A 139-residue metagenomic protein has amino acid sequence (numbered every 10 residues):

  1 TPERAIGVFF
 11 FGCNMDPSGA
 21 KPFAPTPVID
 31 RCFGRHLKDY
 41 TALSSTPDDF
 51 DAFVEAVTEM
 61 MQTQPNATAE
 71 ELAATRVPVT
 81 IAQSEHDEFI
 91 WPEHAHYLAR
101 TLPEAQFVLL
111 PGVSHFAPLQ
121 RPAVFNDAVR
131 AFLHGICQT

Functional and structural regions predicted by a protein language model:
E3-D39: Flexible "cap/lid" loop of the alpha/beta hydrolase fold
E55-E71: Active-site nucleophile elbow and catalytic-triad environment of alpha/beta-hydrolase enzymes
L72-R76, T101-L102: Short, conserved loop/helix-junction motifs that constitute active-site signature segments in enzyme catalytic cores
A74-T75, I81-Q83, D87: Short beta-strand/loop motif that positions the catalytic acidic residue of the alpha/beta-hydrolase fold
E88-H94: Conserved alpha/beta-hydrolase "acid-adjacent" motif
H96-Y97, A123: Active-site phosphate/pyrophosphate- and oxyanion-stabilizing loops and adjacent acidic/basic residues in soluble
A105-T139: Catalytic active-site module of serine/aspartate enzymes centered on a nucleophile-bearing elbow/loop
